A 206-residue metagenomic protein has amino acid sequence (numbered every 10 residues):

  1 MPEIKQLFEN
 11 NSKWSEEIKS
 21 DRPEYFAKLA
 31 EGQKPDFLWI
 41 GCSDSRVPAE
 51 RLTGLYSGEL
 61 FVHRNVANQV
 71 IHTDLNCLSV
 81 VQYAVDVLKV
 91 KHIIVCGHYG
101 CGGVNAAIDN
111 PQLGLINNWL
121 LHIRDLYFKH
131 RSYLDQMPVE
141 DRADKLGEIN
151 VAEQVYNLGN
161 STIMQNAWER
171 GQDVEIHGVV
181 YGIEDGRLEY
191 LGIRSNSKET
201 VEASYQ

Functional and structural regions predicted by a protein language model:
M1-P35, A67-K91, G102-Q206: Divalent-metal-activated hydrolytic enzyme cores
I18-E24, K28-E59: N-terminal short beta-loop-beta anion/metal-coordinating cradle
I40-C42, R64, I94-H98, H177-G182: Short beta-strand segments
R46-V80: Active-site cofactor/substrate anionic-group-binding motifs, chiefly glycine- and Lys/Arg-rich phosphate-binding loops
